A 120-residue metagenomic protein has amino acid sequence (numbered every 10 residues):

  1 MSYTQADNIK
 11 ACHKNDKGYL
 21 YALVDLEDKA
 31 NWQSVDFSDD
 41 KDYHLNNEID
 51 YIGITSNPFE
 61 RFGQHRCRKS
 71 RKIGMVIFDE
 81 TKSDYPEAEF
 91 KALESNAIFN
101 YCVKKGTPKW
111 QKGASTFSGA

Functional and structural regions predicted by a protein language model:
M1-Q64, D84-S95, A120: GIY-YIG nuclease catalytic motif and its immediate N-terminal context
A6, S70, S95, G106 (+1 more regions): Intrinsic disorder/low-complexity segments enriched in polar/small residues
E48-D50, S70-I73: Short edge beta-strand segments in beta-sheet-rich domains
C67: Basic/aromatic-enriched alpha-helical hairpins
R71-T81: A short, basic-hydrophobic beta/loop patch
D79-S83, E87, G106, G113: Active-site nucleophile-His-acid catalytic modules used for acyl/amide transfer and hydrolysis across diverse enzymes
C102-A120: Coupling/hinge elements of helicase-like and P-loop NTPase modules
